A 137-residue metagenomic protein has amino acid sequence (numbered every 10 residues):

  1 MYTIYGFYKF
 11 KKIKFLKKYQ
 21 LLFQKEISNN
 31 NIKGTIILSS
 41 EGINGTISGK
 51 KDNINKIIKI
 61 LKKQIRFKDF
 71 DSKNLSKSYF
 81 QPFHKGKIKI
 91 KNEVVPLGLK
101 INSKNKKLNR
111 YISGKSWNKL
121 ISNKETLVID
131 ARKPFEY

Functional and structural regions predicted by a protein language model:
M1-Y137: Cytosolic catalytic domains that perform sulfur/thiol-centered chemistry
